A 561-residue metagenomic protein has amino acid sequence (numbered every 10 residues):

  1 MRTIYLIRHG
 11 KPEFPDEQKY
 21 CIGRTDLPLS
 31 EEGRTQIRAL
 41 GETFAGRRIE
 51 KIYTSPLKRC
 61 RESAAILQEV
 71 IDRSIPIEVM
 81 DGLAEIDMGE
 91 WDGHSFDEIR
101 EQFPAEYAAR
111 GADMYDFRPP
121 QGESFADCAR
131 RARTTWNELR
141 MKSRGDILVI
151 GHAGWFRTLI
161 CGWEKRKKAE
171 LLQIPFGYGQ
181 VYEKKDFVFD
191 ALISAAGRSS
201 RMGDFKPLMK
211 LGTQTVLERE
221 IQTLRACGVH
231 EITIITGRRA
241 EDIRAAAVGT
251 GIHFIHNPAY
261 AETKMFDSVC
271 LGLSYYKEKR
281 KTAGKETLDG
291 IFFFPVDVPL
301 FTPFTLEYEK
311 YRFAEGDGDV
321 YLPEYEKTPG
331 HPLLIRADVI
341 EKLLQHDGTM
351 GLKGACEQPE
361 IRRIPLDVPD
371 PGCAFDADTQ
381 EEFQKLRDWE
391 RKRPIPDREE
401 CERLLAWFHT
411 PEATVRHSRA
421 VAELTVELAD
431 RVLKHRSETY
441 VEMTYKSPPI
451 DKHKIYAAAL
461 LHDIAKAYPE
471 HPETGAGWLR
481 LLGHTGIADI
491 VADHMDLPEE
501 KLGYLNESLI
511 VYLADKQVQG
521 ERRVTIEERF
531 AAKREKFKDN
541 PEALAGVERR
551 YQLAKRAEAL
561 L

Functional and structural regions predicted by a protein language model:
K11-E62, P119-R133: Loop-to-helix element that buttresses phosphate recognition and phosphoryl-transfer chemistry
A39-Y107: Phosphate-coordination/substrate-recognition cap region in phosphate-metabolizing enzymes
R166-D186: Domain-level recognition of soluble alpha/beta enzyme cores, biased toward histidine phosphatases/phosphomutases
D190-G237: N-terminal glycine-rich phosphate-binding loop and ensuing alpha1 helix
A261-E341: Conserved beta-loop-beta/alpha segment of the NTase-like Rossmann-fold superfamily that binds/positions NTPs
E341, D347-E399: Conserved alpha/beta core of the MobA/IspD/sugar-nucleotide pyrophosphorylase nucleotidyltransferase superfamily
D388-H471, L481, R522: Acidic/His-rich, divalent-metal-binding segments that scaffold phosphate/diphosphate chemistry
T444-F537: Divalent metal-dependent catalytic cores for phosphoryl transfer on phosphate-bearing substrates
